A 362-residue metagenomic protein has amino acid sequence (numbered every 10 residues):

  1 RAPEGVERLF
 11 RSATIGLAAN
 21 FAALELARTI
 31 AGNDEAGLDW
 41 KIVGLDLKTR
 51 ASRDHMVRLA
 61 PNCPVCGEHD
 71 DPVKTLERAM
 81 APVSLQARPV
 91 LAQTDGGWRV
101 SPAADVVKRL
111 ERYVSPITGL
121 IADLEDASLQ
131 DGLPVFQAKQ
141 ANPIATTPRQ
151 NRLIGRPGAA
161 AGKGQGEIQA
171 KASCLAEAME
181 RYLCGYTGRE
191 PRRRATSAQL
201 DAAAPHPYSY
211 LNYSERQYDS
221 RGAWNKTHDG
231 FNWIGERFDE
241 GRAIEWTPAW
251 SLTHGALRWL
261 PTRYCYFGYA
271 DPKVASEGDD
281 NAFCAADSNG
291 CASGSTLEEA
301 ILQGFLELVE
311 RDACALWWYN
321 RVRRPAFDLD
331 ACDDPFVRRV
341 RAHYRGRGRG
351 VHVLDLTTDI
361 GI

Functional and structural regions predicted by a protein language model:
R1-P3, R28-T29: Hydrophobic, helix-prone linear segments
P3-G5, L9-T14, E35-I362: Helix-coil modules at protein/domain termini and other flexible surface or pore-lining loops, especially C-terminal
N20-D34: Oxidoreductase and adenylate-handling cofactor-binding alpha/beta cores
